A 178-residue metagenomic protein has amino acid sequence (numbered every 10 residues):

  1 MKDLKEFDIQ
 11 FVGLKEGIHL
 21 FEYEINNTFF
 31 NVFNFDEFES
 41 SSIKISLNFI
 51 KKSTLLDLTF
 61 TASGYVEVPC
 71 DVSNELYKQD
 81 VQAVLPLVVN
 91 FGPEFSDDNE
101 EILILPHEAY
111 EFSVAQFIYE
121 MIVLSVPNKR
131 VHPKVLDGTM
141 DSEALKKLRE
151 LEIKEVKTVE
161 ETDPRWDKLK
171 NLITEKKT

Functional and structural regions predicted by a protein language model:
M1-F11, P93-T178: Charge-rich, low-complexity linker and terminal segments
M1-V72: A positional/architectural concept
D36, A83-P86, V135: A generic "cationic amphipathic patch" detector
T59-T61, D80-P86, T158: Solvent-exposed, well-ordered amphipathic alpha-helical segments that flank/support binding or catalytic loops
A62, V66-P69, Y77, V81 (+3 more regions): Amphipathic alpha-helical interface surfaces
V66, L85, V89-N90, W166 (+1 more regions): Broad hydrophobic/π-residue packing in well-ordered secondary structure
P69-D98: Helix-adjacent hinge/juxtasegments
